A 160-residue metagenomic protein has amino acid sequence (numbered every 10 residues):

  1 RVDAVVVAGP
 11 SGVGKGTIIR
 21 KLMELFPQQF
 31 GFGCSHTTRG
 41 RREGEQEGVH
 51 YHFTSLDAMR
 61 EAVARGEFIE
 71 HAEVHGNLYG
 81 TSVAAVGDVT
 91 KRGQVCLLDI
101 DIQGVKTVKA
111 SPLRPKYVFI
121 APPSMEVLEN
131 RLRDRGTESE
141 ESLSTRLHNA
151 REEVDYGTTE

Functional and structural regions predicted by a protein language model:
R1-V5: Pre-Walker A (Motif I) flank of P-loop NTPase domains
A8-P10: P-loop (Walker A) phosphate-binding loop of NTP-binding proteins
V13: ATP-binding Walker
G16: Walker A/P-loop
E24-F32: Post-Walker A helix-loop "phosphate-sensing" segment adjacent to the P-loop in P-loop NTPases
S35-C96, Q103: ATP-dependent small-molecule kinase phosphotransfer cores that center on conserved nucleotide phosphate-binding segments
C96-D101, S111-D134: Conserved phosphate-donor/acceptor-positioning beta-strand/loop module used by diverse small-molecule
V105, T137-E160: Small-molecule kinase domains that catalyze NTP-dependent phosphoryl transfer to phosphate-bearing small molecules
